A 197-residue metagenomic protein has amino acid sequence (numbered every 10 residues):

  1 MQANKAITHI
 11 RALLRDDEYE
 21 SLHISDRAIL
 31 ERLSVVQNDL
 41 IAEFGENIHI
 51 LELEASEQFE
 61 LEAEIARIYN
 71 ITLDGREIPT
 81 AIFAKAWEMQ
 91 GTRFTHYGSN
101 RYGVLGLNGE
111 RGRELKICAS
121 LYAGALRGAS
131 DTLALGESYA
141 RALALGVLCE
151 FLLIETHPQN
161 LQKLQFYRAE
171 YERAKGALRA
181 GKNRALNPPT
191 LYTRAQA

Functional and structural regions predicted by a protein language model:
M1-H9, E31, V35-I41, K85-A197: Internal mixed-charge
M1-S25: General N-terminal leader/first-domain-start detector
A12, D16-Y19, N38-H49: Short helix-loop boundary/capping segments at the starts of domains
H23-A28, E46-E54, N160-Q165: Short, glycine/acidic-rich hinge or "gate" loops at secondary-structure transitions that mediate conformational
I24, A28-E31, V35, A66: Generic alpha-helix structural propensity
I50-A63, L126-E137: Surface-exposed ligand/attachment interfaces on beta-rich extracellular proteins
E52-L53, I78-I82: Short, surface-exposed loop motifs enriched in S/T, G, D/E and P with embedded aromatic residues
E62-E77: Solvent-exposed beta-hairpin/edge-strand motifs
